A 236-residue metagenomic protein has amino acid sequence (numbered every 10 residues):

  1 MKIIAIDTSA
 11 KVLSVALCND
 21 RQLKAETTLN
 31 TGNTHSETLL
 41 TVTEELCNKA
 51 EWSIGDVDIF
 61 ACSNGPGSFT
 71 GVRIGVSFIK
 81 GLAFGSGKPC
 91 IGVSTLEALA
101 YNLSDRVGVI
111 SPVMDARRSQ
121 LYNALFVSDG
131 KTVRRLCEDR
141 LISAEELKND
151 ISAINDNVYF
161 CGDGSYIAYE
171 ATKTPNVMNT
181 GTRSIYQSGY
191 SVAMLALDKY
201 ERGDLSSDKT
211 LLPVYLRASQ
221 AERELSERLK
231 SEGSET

Functional and structural regions predicted by a protein language model:
M1-P66, L141: N-terminal beta-alpha supersecondary unit
A16, Y122-F126, V214: Conserved hydrophobic/aromatic positions in well-ordered beta-strands
Q22, P89-Y186: Surface "functional belts" at beta-alpha junctions
N30-T38, F69-R73, S77, S94 (+1 more regions): Residues at secondary-structure transition points
L46-A50, G85, L103, G189-Y200: Stable alpha-helical structural segments in soluble proteins, enriched in small hydrophobic residues
A61-C90, T95: DPxDG-like acidic metal-binding loop motif
T180-T236: Acyltransferase
